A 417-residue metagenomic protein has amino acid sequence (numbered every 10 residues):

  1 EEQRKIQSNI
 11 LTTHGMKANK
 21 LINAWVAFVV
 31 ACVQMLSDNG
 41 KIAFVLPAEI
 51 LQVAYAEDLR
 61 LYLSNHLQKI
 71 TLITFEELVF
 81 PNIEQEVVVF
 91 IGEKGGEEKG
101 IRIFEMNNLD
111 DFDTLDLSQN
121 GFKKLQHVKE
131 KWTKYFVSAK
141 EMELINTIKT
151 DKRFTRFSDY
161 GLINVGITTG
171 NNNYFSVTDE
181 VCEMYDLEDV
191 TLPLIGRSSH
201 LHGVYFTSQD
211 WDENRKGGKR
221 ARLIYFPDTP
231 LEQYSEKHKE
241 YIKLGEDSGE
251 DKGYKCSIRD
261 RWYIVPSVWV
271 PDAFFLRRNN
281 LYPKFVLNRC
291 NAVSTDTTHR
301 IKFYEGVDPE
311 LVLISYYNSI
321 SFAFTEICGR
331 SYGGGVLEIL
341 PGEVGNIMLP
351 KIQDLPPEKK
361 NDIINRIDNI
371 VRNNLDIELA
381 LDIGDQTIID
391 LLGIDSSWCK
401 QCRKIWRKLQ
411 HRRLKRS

Functional and structural regions predicted by a protein language model:
E1-G170: Signature of N6-adenine DNA methyltransferases within the class I
A24, D186, V190-T191, L379-I383: Residue-level detector of well-ordered alpha-helical segments, enriched for hydrophobic/aromatic packing positions
L59, H238, V312, I383-G384 (+1 more regions): Generic structural signal for hydrophobic residues
I73-E77, G329-G335, E378-D382: A generic structural motif
V88-E93, N107-N108, P271, I320-T325 (+2 more regions): A general structural signal for short secondary-structure boundary/capping elements
E141-P357, N361-N365, N369: Polybasic, glycine- and aromatic-enriched phosphate-binding surface used to engage nucleic acids
Q353-I394, W398, C402-W406: Extended amphipathic alpha-helical segments enriched in small hydrophobics
H411-S417: Non-globular, low-complexity intrinsically disordered regions
